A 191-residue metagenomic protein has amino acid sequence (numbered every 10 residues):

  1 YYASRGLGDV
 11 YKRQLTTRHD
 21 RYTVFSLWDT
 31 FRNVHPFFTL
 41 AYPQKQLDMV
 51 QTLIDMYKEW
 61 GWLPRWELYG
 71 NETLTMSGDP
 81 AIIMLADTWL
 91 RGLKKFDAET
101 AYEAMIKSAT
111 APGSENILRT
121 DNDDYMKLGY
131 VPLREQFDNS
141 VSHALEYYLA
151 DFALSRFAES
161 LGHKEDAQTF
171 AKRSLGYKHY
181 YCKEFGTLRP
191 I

Functional and structural regions predicted by a protein language model:
Y1-L7, Y11: Single conserved hydrophobic/aromatic residue that forms the stacking wall/gate of nucleotide- or nucleobase-binding
K12-T16, W60-L68, D124-S140: Acidic/His metal-coordination segments adjacent to aromatic residues that form catalytic metal sites in metalloenzymes
H19-S26, G70-G78, Q136-Y147: Solvent-exposed loop and edge beta-strand segments that line ligand/cofactor-binding and catalytic clefts
T23-Q46, A86-R91, F152-L161: Alpha-helical support elements that line or immediately flank enzyme active sites and cofactor-binding pockets
S26-T30, Y42-Q46, S77-I82, K94 (+4 more regions): Active-site-proximal structural scaffolding
T39-Y42, I54-K58, L90, E159-S160 (+1 more regions): Sec-exported extracytoplasmic/periplasmic mature domains
K45-Y125, F185, R189-I191: Helix-terminus loop motifs that line ligand-binding clefts
P64, S155, L161-I191: Catalytic cores of carbohydrate-active enzymes
